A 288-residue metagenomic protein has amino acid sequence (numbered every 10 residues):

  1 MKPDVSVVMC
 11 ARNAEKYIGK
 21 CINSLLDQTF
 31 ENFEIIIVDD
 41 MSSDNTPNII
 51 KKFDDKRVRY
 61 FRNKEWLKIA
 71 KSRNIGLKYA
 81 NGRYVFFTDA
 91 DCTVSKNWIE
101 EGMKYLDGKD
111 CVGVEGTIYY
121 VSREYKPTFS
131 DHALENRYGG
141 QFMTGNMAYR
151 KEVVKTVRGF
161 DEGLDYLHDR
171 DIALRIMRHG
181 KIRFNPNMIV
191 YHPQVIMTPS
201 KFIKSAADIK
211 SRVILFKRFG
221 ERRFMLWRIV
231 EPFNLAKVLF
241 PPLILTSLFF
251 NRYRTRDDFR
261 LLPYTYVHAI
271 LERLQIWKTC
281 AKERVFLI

Functional and structural regions predicted by a protein language model:
M1-S24: N-proximal low-complexity "stem/linker" segments adjacent to membrane-targeting elements
N23-N32: Short, acidic, metal-binding catalytic loop of nucleotide-sugar glycosyltransferases
S24, D39-N48, E65, C92: A conserved acidic beta->alpha catalytic loop
N63-A80: Glycine-rich, basic loop-to-helix element that forms the pyrophosphate-binding segment of sugar-nucleotide handling
V85: Short aromatic/hydrophobic "clamp" motif used to bind/position activated sugar donors
T93, N97-K126: Conserved donor NDP-sugar-binding/catalytic core segment of glycosyltransferases
D165-L174: Acidic donor-binding loop at a coil-to-helix junction in glycosyltransferase catalytic cores that engages
Y191-H268, E272-K278: Active-site-adjacent helix/loop segment of glycosyltransferases that harbors family-specific signature motifs
